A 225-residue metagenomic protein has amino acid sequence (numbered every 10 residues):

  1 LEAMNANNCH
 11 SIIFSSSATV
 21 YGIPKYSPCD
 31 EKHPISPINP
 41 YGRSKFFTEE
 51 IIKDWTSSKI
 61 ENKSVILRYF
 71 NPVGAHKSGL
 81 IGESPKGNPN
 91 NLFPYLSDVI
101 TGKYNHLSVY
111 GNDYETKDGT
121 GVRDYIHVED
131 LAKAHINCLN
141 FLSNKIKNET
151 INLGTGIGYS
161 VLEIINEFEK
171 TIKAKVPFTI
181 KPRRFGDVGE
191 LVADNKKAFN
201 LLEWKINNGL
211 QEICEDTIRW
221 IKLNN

Functional and structural regions predicted by a protein language model:
E2-A3, I51, E167: Short, conserved SAM-binding segment of the class I
A6, H10-S11, V20-N71, L80-N91: Catalytic helix-loop patch of NAD(P)-dependent Rossmann-fold dehydrogenases
S11-I12, S64, L107, F178: Hydrophobic/aromatic residues located in beta-strands of well-ordered beta-sheets within soluble catalytic
S17: Residue(s) in the substrate-gating loop at a strand-loop-helix junction that position the organic substrate next
Y21, V73, I157-Y159: Feature marks short, surface-exposed loop/turn motifs that line or immediately flank catalytic pockets and channel
K25-S27, H76-I81, G121-V122, I164-I165: Short aromatic-enriched loop/helix-cap "lid" or pocket-rim segments at secondary-structure transitions that line
F93-N225: C-terminal substrate-binding subdomain of Rossmann-fold SDR/epimerase-dehydratase oxidoreductases
